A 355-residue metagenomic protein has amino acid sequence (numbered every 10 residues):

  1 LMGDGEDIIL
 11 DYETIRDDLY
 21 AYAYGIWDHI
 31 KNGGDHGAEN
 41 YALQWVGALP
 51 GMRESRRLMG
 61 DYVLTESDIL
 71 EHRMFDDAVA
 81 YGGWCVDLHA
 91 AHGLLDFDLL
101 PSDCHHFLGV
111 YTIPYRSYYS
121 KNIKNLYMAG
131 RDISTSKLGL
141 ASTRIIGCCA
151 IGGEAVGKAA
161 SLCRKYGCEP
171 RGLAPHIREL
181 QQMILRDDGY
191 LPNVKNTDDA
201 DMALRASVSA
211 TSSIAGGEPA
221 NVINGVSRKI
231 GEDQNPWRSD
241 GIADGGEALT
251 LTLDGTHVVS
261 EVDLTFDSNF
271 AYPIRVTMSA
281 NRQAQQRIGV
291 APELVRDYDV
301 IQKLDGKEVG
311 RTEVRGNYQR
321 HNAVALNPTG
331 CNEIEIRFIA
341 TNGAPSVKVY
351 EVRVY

Functional and structural regions predicted by a protein language model:
L1-A200: Flavin (FAD/FMN)-binding glycine-rich loop and adjacent Rossmann-like elements that form
K137-L140, P273-I274, S346: Extended hydrophobic-aromatic, low-complexity segments
Y190-V259, D267-L294, G306, G316-R320 (+3 more regions): Disordered, acidic Ser/Thr/Pro-rich linker "stalks" and the adjacent N-terminal cap of the next globular domain
L264-N269, I339: Generic short beta-strand segments
Y298-V300: Short beta-strand elements bearing conserved aromatic residues within extracellular beta-rich modules
G310-E313: Blade-edge beta-strand/turn elements of extracellular beta-propeller and related beta-sheet repeat scaffolds
E333-E335: Short, conserved beta-strand segments of beta-strand-rich sandwich/propeller modules, principally
R337-A344: Short beta-strand-plus-loop segments that form exposed binding edges in beta-rich domains
